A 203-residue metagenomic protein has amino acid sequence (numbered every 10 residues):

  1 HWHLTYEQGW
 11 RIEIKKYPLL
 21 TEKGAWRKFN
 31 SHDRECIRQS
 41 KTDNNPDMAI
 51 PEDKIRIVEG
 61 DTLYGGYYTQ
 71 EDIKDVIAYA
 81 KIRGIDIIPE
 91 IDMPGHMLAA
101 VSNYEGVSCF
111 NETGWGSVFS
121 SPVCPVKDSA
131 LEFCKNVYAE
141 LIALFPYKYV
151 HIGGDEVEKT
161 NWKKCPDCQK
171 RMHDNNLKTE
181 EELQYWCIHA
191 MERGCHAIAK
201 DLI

Functional and structural regions predicted by a protein language model:
H1-D201: Substrate-binding cleft of carbohydrate-active enzyme catalytic domains
